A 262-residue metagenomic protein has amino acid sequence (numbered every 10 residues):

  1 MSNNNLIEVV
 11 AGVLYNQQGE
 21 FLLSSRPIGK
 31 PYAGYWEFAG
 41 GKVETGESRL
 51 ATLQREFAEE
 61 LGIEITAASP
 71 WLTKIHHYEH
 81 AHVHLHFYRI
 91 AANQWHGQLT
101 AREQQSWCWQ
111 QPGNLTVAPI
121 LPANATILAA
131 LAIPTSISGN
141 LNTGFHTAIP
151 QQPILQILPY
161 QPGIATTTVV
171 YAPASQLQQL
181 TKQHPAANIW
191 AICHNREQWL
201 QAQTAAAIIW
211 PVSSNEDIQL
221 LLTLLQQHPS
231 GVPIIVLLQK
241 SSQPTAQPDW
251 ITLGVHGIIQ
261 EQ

Functional and structural regions predicted by a protein language model:
M1-F21, K42, T73: Conserved N-terminal beta-strand and adjoining loop/helix that marks the start of the Nudix/MutT-like hydrolase domain
V13, L23, L85-R89, W109: Conserved hydrophobic/aromatic beta-strand scaffold that supports enzyme active sites
E20-E59: Conserved Nudix-box catalytic region and its N-terminal flanking loop in Nudix hydrolases and closely related
E64-T73: A short coil-to-beta-strand element that immediately follows conserved catalytic motifs
K74-Q98, G113: Active-site-adjacent beta-strand/loop module that shapes the phosphate/pyrophosphate-binding cleft
R89, Q98-A132: NUDIX/MutT-family hydrolases
I133-I154: Boundary/entry segment of secreted carbohydrate-active catalytic domains
H146-P150, Y160-Q262: Short loop-to-alpha-helix "cap/lid" segments that border enzyme active sites across diverse enzyme classes
